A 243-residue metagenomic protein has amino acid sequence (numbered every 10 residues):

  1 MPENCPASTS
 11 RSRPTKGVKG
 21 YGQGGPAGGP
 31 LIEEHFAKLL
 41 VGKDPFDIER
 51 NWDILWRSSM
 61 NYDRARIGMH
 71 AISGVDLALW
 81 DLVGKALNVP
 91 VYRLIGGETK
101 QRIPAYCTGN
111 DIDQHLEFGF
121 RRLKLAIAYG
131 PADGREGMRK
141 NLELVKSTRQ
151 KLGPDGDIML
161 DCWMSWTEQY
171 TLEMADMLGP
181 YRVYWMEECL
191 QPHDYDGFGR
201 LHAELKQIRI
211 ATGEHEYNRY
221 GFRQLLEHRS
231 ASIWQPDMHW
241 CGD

Functional and structural regions predicted by a protein language model:
M1-R11: Short, Gly/Pro- and small/polar-rich lid/capping loops
R13-A86: Metal- or metallocofactor-binding catalytic centers and their adjacent structured scaffolds across diverse enzyme
G17, F36, V75, N88 (+5 more regions): Conserved, mostly hydrophobic/aromatic
Y21-G22, I158-D161, Y184-E188, I210-T212 (+1 more regions): Short catalytic-loop micro-motif centered on adjacent basic/acidic residues
L77, L82, L125, C162 (+3 more regions): Generic detector of well-ordered alpha-helical packing
G96, Q101-L205: Metal-dependent enolase-superfamily TIM-barrel catalytic cores that perform enediolate-based chemistry
H193-D243: Catalytic alpha/beta core domains of metabolic enzymes, predominantly
